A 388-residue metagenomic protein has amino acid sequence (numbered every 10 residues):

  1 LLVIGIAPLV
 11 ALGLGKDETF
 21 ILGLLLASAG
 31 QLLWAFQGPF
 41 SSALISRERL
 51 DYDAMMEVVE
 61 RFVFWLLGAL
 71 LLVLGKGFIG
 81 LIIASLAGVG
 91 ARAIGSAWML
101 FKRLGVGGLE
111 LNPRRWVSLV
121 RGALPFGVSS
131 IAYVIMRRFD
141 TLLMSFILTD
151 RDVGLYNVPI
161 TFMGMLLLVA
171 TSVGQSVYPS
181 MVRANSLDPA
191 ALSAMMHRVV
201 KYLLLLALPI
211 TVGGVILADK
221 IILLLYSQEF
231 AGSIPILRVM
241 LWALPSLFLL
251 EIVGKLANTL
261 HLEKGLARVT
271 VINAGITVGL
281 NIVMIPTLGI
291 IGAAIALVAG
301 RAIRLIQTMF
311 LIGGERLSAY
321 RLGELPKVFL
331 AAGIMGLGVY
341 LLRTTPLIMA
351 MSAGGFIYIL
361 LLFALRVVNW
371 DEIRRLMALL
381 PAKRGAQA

Functional and structural regions predicted by a protein language model:
L1-I131, R138: Hydrophobic transmembrane helix module of multi-pass membrane transport proteins
P8, K16-L22, R47-D51, F62-I94 (+5 more regions): Membrane-interface helix-loop junctions in multi-pass transport and translocation proteins
A11-G13, L70, L74, V134-M165 (+3 more regions): Helix-terminus/linker motif at the lipid-water interface of multi-pass membrane proteins
I21, F78, I83, R115-S129 (+3 more regions): Interfacial/gating helices of multi-pass transporter permease domains
L32-E57, I79, L100, L241-I272 (+1 more regions): Membrane-interface junctions at transmembrane-helix termini in multi-pass inner-membrane proteins
F78, S96-R137, S176, S180-A194 (+2 more regions): Interhelical loop/hinge segments that connect adjacent transmembrane helices in multipass membrane
L155-V271: Specific pore-lining/lateral-gate transmembrane helices of multi-pass inner-membrane transport and insertion machines
Y340-A388: Membrane-proximal transmembrane or re-entrant/amphipathic helices at the cytosolic face
